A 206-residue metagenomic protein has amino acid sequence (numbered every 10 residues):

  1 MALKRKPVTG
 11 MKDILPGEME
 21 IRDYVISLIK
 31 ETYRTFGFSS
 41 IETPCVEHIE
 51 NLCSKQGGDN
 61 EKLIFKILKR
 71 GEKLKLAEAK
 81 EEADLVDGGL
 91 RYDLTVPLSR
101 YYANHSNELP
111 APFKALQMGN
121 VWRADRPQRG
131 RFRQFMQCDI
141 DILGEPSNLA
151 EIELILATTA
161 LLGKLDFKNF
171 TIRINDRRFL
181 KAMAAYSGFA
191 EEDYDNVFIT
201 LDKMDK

Functional and structural regions predicted by a protein language model:
A2-K206: Extended, charged alpha-beta segments that form solvent-exposed binding/catalytic grooves in nucleic-acid-handling
